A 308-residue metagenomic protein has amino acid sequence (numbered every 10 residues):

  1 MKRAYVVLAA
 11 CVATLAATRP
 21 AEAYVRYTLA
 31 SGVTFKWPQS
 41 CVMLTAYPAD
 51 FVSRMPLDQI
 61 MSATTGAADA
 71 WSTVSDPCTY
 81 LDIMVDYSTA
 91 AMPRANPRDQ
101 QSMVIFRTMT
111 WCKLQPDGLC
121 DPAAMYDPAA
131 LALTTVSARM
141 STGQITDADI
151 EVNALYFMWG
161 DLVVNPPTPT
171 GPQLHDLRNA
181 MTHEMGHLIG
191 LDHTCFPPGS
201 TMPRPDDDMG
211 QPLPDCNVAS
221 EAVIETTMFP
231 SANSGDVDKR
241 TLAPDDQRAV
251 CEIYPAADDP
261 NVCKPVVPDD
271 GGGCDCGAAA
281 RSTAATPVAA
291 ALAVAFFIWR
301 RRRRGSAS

Functional and structural regions predicted by a protein language model:
A13-E22, W299-R301: C-terminal segment of classical bacterial N-terminal signal peptides
A23-T65: Fold-level signature of zinc-dependent metallopeptidase catalytic domains
L44, W71, V152, H183 (+2 more regions): Divalent metal-coordination and catalytic microenvironments
M61-T182, L188-V218: Metzincin-family zinc-dependent endopeptidase catalytic domain
D149-E151, S200-D275: Extracellular (secreted or membrane-anchored) zinc-dependent metallopeptidases, primarily metzincins but also closely
D275-A289: Juxtamembrane/start-of-transmembrane alpha-helix segments at the extracytoplasmic/lumenal side of membrane anchors
A285-R303: A cross-kingdom C-terminal cell-surface attachment/processing module
R304-S308: Cytoplasmic C-terminal tails of single-pass
